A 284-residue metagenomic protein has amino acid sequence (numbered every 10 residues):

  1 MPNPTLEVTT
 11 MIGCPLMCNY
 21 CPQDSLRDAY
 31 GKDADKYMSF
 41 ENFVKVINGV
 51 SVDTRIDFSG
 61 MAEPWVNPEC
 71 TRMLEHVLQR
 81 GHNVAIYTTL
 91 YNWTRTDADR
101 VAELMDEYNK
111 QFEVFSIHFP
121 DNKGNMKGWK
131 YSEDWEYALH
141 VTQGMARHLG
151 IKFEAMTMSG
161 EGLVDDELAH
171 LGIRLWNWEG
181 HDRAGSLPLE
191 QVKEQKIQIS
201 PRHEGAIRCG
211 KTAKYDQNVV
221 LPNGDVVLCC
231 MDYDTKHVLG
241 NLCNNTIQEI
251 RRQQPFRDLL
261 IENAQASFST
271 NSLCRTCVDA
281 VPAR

Functional and structural regions predicted by a protein language model:
M1-Q111, M126-W129, A146, R284: Conserved alpha-helical substructure of the radical SAM core
M1-Y30, N48, D53, Q195 (+3 more regions): N-terminal pre-core extensions flanking Radical SAM catalytic domains
M61-E63, T89-Y91, P120-N122, M156-E161 (+1 more regions): Active-site beta-loop-alpha junctions enriched in small/polar residues
A85-Y87, S116, E154: Structural detector of well-ordered beta-strand residues that form the stable sheet scaffold of enzyme domains
K110-K123: Non-cysteine beta-strand/loop elements that form the S-adenosyl-L-methionine
H140-E204, M231-P282: C-terminal accessory region of radical SAM enzymes
K211-Y215: Short, small/polar residue-rich loop motifs at catalytic or cofactor-binding pockets
V220-L221: Short, acidic, Ser/Thr-enriched surface-loop or helix-capping motifs
